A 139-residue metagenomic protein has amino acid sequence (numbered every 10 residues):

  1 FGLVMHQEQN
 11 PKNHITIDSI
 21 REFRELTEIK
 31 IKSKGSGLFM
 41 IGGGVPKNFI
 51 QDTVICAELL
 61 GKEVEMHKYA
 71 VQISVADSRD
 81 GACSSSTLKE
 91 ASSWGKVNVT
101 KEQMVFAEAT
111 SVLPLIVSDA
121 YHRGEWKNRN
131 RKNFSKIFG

Functional and structural regions predicted by a protein language model:
F1, N48-I50, G81-A82: Short helix/loop capping segments that flank catalytic or ligand/cofactor-binding pockets
F1-G37, I41, P46: Active-site rim loops that border cofactor/substrate pockets in soluble metabolic enzymes
P11-E25, C56-V75: Gly/Ser/Thr-rich active-site loops/lids in small-molecule metabolic enzymes that frequently grip phosphoryl groups
E25-I29, T53, S135-F138: Short linear segments in flexible contexts
G35, V45, L59-G139: C-terminal functional extensions of proteins
V45-K47, T53-I55: An internal, amphipathic alpha-helical element
